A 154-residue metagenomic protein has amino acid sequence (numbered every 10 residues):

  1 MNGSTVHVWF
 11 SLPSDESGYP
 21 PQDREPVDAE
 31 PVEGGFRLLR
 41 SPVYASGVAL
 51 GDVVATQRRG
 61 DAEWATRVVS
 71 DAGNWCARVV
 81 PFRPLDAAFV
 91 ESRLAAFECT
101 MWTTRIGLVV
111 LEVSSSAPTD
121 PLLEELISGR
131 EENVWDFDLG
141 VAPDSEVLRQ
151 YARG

Functional and structural regions predicted by a protein language model:
M1-P21: Extended boundary segments
W9-E16, V48-L50, A55, V80-E98 (+1 more regions): Short amphipathic alpha-helix segments
P31-R40: Short, structured beta-strand/loop micro-motifs enriched in basic residues and often containing a Trp
P42-V48: Short, surface-exposed secondary-structure edge patches
R58, A96-M101, I127-D136: A common structural junction motif
R59-D71: Short, Lys/Arg- and Gly-enriched loop/turn segments at beta-strand edges
V68-R83, V109-L111: Short glycine-/aliphatic-rich beta-strand segments at the starts of folded cytosolic domains
L108-G154: Structured core of small recognition/catalytic domains
